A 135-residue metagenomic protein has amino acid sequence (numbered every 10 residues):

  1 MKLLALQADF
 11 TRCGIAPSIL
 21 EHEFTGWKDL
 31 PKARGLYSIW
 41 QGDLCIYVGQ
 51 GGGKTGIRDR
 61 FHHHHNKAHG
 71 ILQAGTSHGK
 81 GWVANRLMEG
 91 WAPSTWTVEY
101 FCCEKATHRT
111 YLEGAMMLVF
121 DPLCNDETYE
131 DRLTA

Functional and structural regions predicted by a protein language model:
M1-I46, Q50-A135: Boundary/linker segments flanking structured domains
